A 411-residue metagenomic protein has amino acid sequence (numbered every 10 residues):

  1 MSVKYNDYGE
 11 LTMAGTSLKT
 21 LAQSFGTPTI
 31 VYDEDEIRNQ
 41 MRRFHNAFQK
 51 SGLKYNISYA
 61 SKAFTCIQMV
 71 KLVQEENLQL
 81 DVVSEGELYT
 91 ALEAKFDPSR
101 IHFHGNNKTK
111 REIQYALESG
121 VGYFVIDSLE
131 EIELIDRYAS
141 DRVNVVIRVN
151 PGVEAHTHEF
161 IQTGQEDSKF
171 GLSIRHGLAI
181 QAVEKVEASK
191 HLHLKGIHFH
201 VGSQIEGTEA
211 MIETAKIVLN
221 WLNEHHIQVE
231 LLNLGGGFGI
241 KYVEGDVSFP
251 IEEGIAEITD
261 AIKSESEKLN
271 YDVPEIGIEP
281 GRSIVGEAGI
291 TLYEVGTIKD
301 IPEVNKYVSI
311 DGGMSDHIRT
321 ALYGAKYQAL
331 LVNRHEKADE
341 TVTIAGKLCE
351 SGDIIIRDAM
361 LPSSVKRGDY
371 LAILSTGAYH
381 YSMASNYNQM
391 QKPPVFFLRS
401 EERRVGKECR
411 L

Functional and structural regions predicted by a protein language model:
M1-F124, L129-N144, I180, E184-H193 (+3 more regions): A charged N-terminal "starter" segment
I37, K62, S84, A116 (+6 more regions): Conserved, mostly hydrophobic/aromatic
Y59, L80-V83, F103, F124-S128 (+6 more regions): General beta-strand structural signal in soluble alpha/beta enzymes
A63-T65, G86-E87, N107-T109, S128-E130 (+6 more regions): Active-site-proximal loop/turn and secondary-structure-junction residues that shape catalytic pockets, frequently
V70, E93, I113-E118, I135-A139 (+6 more regions): Short acidic, glycine/serine/threonine-rich loops at helix termini
G152-T297, M390: Active-site loop/helix belt of alpha/beta enzymes
K263-S266, Y271-K407: Charged (often Lys/Glu-rich) extended helix/loop segments that serve as interaction or gating elements
R410-L411: Intrinsic disorder/low-complexity segments
